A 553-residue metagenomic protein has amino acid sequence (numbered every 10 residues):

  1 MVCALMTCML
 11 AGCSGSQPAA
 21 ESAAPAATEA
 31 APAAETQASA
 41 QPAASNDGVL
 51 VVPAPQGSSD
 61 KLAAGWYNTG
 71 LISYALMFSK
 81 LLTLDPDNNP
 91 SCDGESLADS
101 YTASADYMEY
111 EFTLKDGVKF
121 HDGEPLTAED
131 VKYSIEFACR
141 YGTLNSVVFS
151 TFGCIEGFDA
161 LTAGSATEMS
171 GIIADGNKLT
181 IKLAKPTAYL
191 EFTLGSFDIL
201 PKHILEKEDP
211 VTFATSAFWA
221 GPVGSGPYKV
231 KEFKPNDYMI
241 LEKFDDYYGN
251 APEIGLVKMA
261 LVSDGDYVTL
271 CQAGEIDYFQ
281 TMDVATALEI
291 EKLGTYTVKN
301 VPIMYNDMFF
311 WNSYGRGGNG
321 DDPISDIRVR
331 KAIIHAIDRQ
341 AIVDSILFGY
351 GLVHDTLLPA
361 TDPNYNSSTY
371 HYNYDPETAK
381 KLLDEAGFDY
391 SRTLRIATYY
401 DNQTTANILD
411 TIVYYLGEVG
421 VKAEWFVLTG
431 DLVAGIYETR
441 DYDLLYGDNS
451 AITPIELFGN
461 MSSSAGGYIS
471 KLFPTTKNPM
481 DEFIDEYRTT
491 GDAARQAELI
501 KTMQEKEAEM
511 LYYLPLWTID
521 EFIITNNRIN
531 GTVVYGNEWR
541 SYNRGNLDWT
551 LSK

Functional and structural regions predicted by a protein language model:
P53-A105, E136, V223-G224: N-terminal lobe/hinge region of extracytoplasmic solute-binding protein
P86, L183-P252, L256, E377: Gly/Pro-rich hinge or "lid" segments in bacterial periplasmic/extracellular proteins
K132, V147-E206: Surface-exposed binding/hinge segments that line and control ligand-binding clefts or catalytic entry sites
I172, K331, V343, E424-V433 (+2 more regions): Extracytoplasmic/peripheral linker and loop segments enriched in polar/acidic and small residues with frequent Thr/Pro
S216, F244-E289: Ligand-site clamp/hinge motif
N300, G320-D362, I408, Q504-P515: Periplasmic-binding protein-like
G351-E385, N402-T405: Structural transition elements
T525-K553: Long beta-strand-rich cores associated with HINT superfamily self-processing modules
